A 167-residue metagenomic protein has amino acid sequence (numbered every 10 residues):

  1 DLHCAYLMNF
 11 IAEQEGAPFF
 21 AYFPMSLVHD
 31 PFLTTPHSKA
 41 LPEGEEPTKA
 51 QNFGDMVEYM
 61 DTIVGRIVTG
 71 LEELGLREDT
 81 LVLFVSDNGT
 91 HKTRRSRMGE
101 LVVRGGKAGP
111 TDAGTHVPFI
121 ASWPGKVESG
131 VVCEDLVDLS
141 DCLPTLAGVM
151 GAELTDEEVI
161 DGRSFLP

Functional and structural regions predicted by a protein language model:
H3, L7, S38, K49 (+7 more regions): Stable alpha-helical elements in mature extracytoplasmic
L7-F53, H91-T93, R97-L101: Active-site His/acidic residue clusters
Q14-A21, L76-V82, T115-V117: Loop/turn elements at helix/coil->beta-strand transitions in domains of secreted/extracellular proteins
E15, K49, M56, G109-D112 (+1 more regions): Secondary-structure capping and boundary motifs in well-ordered enzyme cores
P24, Y59-R95: Metal-dependent active-site segment of extracytoplasmic phospho-/sulfohydrolases and closely related
P24-L27, T35-P36, V85-N88, T115 (+1 more regions): Active-site-proximal beta-strand/loop segments in catalytic clefts of secreted hydrolases
G44, G65-E73, L83, G99-V159 (+1 more regions): Substrate-binding rim/cap in mid-to-C-terminal beta-strand-loop elements of soluble/periplasmic
